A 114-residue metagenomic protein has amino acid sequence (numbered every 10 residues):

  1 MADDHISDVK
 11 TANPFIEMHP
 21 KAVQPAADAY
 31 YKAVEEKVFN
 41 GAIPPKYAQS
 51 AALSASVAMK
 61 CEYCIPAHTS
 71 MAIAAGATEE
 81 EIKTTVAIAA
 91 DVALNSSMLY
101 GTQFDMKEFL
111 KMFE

Functional and structural regions predicted by a protein language model:
M1-Y47, Y100-E114: Acidic, glycine/proline-rich low-complexity segments that act as flexible tails and inter-domain linkers
P14, Y47-S56, K83-D91: Alpha-helical scaffold segments that form or flank carboxylate-/histidine-based iron centers
A27-A29, A67-I82: Iron-sulfur (Fe-S) cluster-binding segments and ferredoxin-like electron-carrier domains, especially [2Fe-2S]
E35, A52, T69-I73: Amphipathic alpha-helical segments within well-ordered protein domains
P45, Y63, E80-K83: Short, solvent-exposed positions on alpha-helices
A51, A55-A67: Short, thiol/selenol-centered motifs that function as redox-active sites or metal-ligating centers
Y63-P66, S70, L94-M98: Charged/polar positions within long, soluble alpha-helices
K83-K107: C-terminal structural segments of small proteins and small subunits
